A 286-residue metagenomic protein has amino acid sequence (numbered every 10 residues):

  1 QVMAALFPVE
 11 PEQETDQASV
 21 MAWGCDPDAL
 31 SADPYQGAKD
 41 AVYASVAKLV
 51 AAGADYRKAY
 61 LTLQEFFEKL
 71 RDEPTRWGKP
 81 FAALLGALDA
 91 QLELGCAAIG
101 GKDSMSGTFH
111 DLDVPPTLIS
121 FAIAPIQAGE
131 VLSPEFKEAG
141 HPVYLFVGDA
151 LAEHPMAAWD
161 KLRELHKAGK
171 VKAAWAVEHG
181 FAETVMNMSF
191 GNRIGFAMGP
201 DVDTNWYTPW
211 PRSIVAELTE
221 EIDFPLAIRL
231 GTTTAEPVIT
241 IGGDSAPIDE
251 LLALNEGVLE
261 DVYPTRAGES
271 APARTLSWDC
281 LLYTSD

Functional and structural regions predicted by a protein language model:
Q1-A18, A22-L30, T75-A82, A97-W210 (+1 more regions): Intein/HINT protein-splicing elements and their conserved insertion hotspots or analogous self-processing inserts
A32-G107: A glycine-rich phosphate/pyrophosphate-binding beta-strand-loop-alpha-helix module
